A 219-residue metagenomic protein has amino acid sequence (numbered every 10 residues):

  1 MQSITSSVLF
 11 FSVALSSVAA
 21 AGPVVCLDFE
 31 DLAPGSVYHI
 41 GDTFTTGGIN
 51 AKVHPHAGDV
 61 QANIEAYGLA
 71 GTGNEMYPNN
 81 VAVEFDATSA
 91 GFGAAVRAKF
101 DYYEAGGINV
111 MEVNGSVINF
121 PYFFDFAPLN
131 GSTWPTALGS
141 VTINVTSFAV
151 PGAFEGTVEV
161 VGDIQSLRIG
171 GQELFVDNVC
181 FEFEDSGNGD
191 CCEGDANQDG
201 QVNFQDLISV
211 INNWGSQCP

Functional and structural regions predicted by a protein language model:
M1-S6: Positively charged n-region of N-terminal signal peptides that target proteins for export
S7-S17: Bacterial N-terminal signal peptides
A20-S186: Surface-exposed, well-ordered secondary-structure segments
C26, C180, C191-C192, C218: Disulfide-bonded cysteines in secreted/extracellular proteins and peptides
D185-G194: Residue-level detector of functionally pivotal "anchor" positions at catalytic/ligand-binding pockets or at interdomain
A196-P219: Alpha-helical segments with a strong preference for the paired helices of cellulosomal dockerin domains
